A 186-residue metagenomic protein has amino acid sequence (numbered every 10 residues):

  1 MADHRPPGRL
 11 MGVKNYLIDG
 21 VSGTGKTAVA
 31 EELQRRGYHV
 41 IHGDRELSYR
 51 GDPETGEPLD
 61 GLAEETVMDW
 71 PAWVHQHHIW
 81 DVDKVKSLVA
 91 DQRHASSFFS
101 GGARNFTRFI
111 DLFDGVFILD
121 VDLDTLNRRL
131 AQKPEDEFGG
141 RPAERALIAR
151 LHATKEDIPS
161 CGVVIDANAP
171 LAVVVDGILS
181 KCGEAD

Functional and structural regions predicted by a protein language model:
I18: Hydrophobic anchor at the beta1->P-loop junction of P-loop NTPases
V21: P-loop (Walker A) phosphate-binding loop of NTP-binding proteins
T24: ATP-binding Walker
T27: Walker A/P-loop
E31-D83: Conserved substrate/cofactor phosphate-moiety recognition/catalytic segment in nucleotide-dependent phosphotransferases
M68-F113, D120: Glycine-rich phosphate-binding loop used to anchor ATP phosphates in small-molecule kinases, encompassing both
F106, Q132-D186: Small-molecule kinase domains that catalyze NTP-dependent phosphoryl transfer to phosphate-bearing small molecules
L112-Q132: Conserved phosphate-donor/acceptor-positioning beta-strand/loop module used by diverse small-molecule
